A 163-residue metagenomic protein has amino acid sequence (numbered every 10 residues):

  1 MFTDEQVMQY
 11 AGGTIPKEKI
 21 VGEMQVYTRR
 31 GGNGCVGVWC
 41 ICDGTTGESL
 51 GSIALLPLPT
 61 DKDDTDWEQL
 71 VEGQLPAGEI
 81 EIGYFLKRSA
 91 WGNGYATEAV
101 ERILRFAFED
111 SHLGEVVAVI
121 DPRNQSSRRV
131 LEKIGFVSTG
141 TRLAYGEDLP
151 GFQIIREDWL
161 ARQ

Functional and structural regions predicted by a protein language model:
M1-S89, R102-F106, D110, E115 (+2 more regions): GNAT-family acyltransferases
G92-T97: Glycine-rich acyl-CoA binding loop
L131: Conserved active-site tyrosine of GNAT-family acetyltransferases
